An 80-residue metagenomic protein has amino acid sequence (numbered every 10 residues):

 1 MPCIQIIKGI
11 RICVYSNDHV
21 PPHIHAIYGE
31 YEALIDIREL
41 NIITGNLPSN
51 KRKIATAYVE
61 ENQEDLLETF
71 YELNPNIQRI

Functional and structural regions predicted by a protein language model:
M1, T44-T56, I80: N-terminus-biased detector of the onset of the functional/mature region
M1-V20: Short, charged/polar N-terminal "headpieces" of proteins
P2, N17, E30, T56 (+1 more regions): Generic secretory/membrane-interface signal
Y15-L47: A short, structured beta-strand/loop element
K53-I80: C-terminal structural segments of small proteins and small subunits
